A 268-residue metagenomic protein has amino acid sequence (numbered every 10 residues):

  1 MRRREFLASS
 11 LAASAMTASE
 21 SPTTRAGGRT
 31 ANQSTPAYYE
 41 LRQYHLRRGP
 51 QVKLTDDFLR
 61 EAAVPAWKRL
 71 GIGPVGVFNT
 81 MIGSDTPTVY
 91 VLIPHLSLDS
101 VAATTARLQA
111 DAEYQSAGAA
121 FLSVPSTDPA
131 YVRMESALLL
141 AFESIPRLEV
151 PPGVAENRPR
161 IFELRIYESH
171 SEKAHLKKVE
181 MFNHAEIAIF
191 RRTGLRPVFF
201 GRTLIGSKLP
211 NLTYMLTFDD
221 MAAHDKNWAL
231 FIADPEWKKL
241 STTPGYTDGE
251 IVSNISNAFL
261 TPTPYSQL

Functional and structural regions predicted by a protein language model:
R2-R25: N-terminal export signals
L7-A8, T35, K53: Anionic, Ser/Thr-rich low-complexity intrinsically disordered regions
A18-R47: C-terminal segment of N-terminal export signals and the immediately downstream linker at the start of the mature
P22-Q33, V64-Y90, L96, H184-T213 (+1 more regions): Short, glycine- and small/hydrophobic-rich beta-strand elements in well-ordered beta-sheets
A37-L41, T88-Y90, R160-L164, N211-T213 (+1 more regions): Intrinsic-disorder/low-complexity, polar/charged segments enriched in Ser/Thr/Lys/Arg/Asp/Glu/Gln
H45, G49, A141-M221: Surface-exposed interaction/gating patches
H45-T55, E61-R69, P74-A155, S171-K173 (+2 more regions): Hydrophobic, ordered structural segments
N257, T261-Q267: Short, low-complexity, Pro/Ser/Thr/Gly-rich segments in the mature regions of secreted, periplasmic
